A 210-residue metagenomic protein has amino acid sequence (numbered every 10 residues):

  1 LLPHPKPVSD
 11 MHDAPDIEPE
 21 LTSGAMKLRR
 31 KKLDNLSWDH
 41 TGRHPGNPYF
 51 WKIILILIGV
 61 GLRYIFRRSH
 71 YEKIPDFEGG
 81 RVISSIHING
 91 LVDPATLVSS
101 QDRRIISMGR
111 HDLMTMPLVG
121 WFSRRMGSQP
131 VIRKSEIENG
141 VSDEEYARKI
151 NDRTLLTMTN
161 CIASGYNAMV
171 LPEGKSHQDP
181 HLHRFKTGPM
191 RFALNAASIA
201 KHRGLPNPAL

Functional and structural regions predicted by a protein language model:
L1-D34: Intrinsically disordered, low-structural-confidence terminal and linker regions
H12-D13, H44-I56, V60-L210: Soluble catalytic domains of membrane acyltransferases
K32-R43: Short, contiguous pre-domain boundary segments
